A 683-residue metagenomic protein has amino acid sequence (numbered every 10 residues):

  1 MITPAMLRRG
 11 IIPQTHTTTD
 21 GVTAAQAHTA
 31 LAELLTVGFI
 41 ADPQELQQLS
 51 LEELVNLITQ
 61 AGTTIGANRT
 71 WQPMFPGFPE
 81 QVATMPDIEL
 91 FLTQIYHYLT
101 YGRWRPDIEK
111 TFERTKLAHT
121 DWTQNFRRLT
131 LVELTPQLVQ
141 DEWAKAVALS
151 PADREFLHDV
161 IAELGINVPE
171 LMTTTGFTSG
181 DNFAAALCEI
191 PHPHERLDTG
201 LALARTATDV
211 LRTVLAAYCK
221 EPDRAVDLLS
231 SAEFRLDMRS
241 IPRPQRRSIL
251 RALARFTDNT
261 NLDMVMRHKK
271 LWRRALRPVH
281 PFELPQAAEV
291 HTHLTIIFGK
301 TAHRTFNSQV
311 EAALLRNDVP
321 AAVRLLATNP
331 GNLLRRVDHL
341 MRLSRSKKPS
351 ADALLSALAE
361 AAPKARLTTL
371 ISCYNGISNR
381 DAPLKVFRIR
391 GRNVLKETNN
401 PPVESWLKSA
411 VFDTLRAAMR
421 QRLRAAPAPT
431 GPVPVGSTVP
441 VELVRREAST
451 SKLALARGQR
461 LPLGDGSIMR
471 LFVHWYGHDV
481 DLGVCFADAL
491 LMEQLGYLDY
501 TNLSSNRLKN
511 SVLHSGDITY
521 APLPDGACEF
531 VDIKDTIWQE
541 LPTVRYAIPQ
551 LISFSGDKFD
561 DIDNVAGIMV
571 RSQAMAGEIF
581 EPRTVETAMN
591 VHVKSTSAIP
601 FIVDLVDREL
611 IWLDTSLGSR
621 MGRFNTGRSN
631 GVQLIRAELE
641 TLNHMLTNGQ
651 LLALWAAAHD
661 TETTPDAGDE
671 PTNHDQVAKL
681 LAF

Functional and structural regions predicted by a protein language model:
M1-F683: Intrinsic-disorder/low-complexity signal
